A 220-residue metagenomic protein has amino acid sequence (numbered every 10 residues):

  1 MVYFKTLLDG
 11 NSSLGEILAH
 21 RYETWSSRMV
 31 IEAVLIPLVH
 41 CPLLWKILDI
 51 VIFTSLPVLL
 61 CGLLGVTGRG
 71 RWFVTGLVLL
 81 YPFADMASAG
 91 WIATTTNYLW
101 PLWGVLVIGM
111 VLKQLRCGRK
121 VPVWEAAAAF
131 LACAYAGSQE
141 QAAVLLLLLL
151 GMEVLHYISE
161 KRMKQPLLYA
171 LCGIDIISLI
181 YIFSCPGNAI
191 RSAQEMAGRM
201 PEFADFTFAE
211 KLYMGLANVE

Functional and structural regions predicted by a protein language model:
M1-L44, I52, I92, C133 (+2 more regions): Transmembrane catalytic cores of multi-pass membrane glycosyltransferases and polysaccharide-assembly enzymes
T24, R28, R71, T75-K113: Membrane-interface micro-motifs in multi-pass membrane enzymes
I47-W72, V107: Transmembrane-helix motifs of polytopic, lipid-linked glycan transferases
D49, F53, N97-I108, L145-E153: Hydrophobic core segments of transmembrane alpha-helices in multi-pass, intramembrane catalytic enzymes
L59-T67, Y81-A84, I108-G118, G151-M163: Structural signal for the C-terminal ends of transmembrane alpha-helices and the immediately following loop
R71-V78, E125-A132, Y169-D175: Central hydrophobic cores of alpha-helical transmembrane segments in multi-pass integral membrane proteins
Q114-A134, M163-Y169: Short hydrophobic alpha-helices at membrane interfaces in multi-pass membrane enzymes
